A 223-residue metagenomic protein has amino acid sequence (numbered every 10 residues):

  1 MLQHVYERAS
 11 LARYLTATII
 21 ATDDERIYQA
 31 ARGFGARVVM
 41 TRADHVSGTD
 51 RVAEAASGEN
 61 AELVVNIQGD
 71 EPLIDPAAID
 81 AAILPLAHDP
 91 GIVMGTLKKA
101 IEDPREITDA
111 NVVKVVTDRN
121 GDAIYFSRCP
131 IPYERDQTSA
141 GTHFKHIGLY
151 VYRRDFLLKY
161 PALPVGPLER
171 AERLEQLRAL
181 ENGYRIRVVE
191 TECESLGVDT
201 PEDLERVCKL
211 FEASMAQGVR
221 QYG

Functional and structural regions predicted by a protein language model:
M1-A21: N-terminal glycine-rich phosphate-binding loop and ensuing alpha1 helix
L15, A61, D89-I92, Y184: Short, high-confidence coil segments that cap the C-terminus of an alpha-helix and link into the following beta-strand
T18-I20, V64, G95, A123 (+1 more regions): Hydrophobic/aromatic residues located in beta-strands of well-ordered beta-sheets within soluble catalytic
I19, E25-L84: Short phosphate-binding loop-to-helix
T22-D23, I74, Y152, D199: A conserved hydrophobic position in a structured secondary element of the catalytic/binding core that shapes
I74-G166: Conserved core of the sugar-phosphate nucleotidyltransferase
A140-G223: Conserved alpha/beta core of the MobA/IspD/sugar-nucleotide pyrophosphorylase nucleotidyltransferase superfamily
